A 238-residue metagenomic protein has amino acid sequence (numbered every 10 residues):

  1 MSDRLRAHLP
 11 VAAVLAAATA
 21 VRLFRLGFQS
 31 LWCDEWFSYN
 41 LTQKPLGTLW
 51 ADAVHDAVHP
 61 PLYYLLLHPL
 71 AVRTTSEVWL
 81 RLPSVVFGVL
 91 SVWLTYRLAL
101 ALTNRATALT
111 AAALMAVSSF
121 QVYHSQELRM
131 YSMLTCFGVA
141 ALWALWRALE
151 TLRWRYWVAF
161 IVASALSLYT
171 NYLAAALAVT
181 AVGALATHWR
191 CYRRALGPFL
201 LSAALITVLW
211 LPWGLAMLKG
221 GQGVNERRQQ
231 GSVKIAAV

Functional and structural regions predicted by a protein language model:
R4-V238: Terminal, non-globular segments
